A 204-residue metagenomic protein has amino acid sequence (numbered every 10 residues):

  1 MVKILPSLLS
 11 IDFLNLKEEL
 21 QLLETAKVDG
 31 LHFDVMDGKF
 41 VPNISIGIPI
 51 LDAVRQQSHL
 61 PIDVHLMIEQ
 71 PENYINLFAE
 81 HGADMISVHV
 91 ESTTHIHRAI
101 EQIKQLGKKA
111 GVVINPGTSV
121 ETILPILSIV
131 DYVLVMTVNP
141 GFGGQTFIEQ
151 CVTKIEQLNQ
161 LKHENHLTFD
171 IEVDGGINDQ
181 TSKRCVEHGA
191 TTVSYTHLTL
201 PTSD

Functional and structural regions predicted by a protein language model:
M1-H81, T93-H95, A110, I123-I129 (+3 more regions): Conserved N-terminal beta1-alpha1 strand-loop-helix module at the mouth
L9, K17-E18, L161-E172, C185: Non-catalytic terminal and connector segments of soluble metabolic enzymes
L31-F33, I86, V133, V193: Hydrophobic residues within beta-strands of alpha/beta enzymes
H32, E172-V173: Generic enzyme active-site microenvironment
M85-Q157, L161, N165-T168: Conserved anion-binding
V173-G176, S194-Y195: Glycine-rich beta-strand-to-loop/alpha-helix junction loops that act as flexible
G176-H188: Acidic, divalent-metal-coordinating active-site segment for phosphoryl/phosphodiester hydrolysis, typified by short
T196-T202: Conserved small/polar residues in nucleotide/adenosyl-binding loops
